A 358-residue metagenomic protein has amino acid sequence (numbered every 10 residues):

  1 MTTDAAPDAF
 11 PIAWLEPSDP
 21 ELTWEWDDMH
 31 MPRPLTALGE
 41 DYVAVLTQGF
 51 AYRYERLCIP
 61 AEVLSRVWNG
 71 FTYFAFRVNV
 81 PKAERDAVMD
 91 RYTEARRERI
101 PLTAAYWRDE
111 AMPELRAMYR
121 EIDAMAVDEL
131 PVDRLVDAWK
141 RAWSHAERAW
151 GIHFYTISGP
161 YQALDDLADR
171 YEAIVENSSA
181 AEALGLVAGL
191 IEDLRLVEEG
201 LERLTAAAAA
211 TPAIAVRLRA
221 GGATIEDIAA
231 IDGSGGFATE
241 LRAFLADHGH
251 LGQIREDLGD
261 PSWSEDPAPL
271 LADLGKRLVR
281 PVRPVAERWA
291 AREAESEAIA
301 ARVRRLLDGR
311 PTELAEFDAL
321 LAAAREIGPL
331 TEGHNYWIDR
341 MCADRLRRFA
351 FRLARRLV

Functional and structural regions predicted by a protein language model:
T2-V358: Contiguous hydrophobic, helix-prone segments at protein termini that mediate membrane targeting/anchoring
